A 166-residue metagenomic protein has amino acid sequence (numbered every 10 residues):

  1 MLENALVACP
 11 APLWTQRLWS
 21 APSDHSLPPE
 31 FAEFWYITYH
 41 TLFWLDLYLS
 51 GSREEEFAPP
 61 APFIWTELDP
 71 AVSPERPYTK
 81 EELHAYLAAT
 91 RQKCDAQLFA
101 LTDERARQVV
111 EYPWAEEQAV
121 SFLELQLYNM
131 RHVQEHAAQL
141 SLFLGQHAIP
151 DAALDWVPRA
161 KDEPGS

Functional and structural regions predicted by a protein language model:
E3, P12-D69, Y112-S166: Short, contiguous alpha-helical
E3-L6, D46, A88-R91, D95: Hydrophobic core segments within long, regular secondary-structure runs in both alpha- and beta-rich folds
P10-L13, T102-D103: Residues that cap or delimit alpha-helices
P70-E111, S121-H136: Acidic/histidine-rich alpha-helical segments that form the ligand environment of transition-metal centers
